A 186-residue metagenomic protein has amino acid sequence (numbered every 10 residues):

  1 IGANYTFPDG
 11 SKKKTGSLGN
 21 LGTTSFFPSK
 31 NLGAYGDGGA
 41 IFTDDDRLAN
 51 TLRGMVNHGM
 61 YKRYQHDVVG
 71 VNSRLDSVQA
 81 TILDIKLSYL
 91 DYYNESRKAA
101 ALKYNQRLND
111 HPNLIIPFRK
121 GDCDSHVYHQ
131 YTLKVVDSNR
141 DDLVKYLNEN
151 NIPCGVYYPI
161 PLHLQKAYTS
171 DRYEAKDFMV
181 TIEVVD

Functional and structural regions predicted by a protein language model:
I1-T15, G22-S25, L32: Conserved PLP phosphate-binding loop immediately N-terminal to the Schiff-base lysine helix in PLP-dependent enzymes
N4-G10, D44-D186: PLP-dependent aminotransferase class I/II
L18, D37, Y131: Acidic, glycine-centered active-site loop in nucleotide-sugar glycosyltransferases
L18-L21, D186: Short FAD-binding loop at a beta-strand-to-alpha-helix junction that anchors the flavin cofactor in diverse
L21, G38, T51: Short acidic donor-binding loop at the edge of a beta-strand
T23, A40, Q130-T132: Short aromatic/hydrophobic contact patches that present stacked aromatics for nucleic-acid/ligand binding
F27-S29, V136: Residue-level recognition of the GNAT/N-acetyltransferase active site
N31, Y35-A40: Glycine-rich phosphate-binding loop of ATP-grasp-fold ATP-dependent ligases
